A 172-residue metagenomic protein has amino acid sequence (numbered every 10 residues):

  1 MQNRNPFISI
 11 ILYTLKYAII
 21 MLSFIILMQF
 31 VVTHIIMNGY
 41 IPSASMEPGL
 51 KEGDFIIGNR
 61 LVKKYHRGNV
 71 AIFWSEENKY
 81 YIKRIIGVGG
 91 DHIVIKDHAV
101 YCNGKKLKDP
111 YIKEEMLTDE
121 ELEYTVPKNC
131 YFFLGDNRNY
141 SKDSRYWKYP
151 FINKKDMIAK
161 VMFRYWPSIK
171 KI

Functional and structural regions predicted by a protein language model:
M1-Y81, I152-I172: Protein maturation boundaries and topogenic segments
K51, H66-R67, V88, V126-P127 (+1 more regions): Residue-level recognition of short, solvent-exposed, well-ordered loop/turn junctions that link secondary-structure
L61, E76, H98, D136-N137: Short, surface-exposed secondary-structure boundary micro-motifs
Y80-C102: Mid-length scaffold segments of soluble, non-membrane domains
C102-D119: PP2C/PPM family metal-dependent serine/threonine protein phosphatase catalytic domain, recognizing the conserved
E120, Y124-I172: Beta-strand-rich cores of mature extracytoplasmic or soluble domains
